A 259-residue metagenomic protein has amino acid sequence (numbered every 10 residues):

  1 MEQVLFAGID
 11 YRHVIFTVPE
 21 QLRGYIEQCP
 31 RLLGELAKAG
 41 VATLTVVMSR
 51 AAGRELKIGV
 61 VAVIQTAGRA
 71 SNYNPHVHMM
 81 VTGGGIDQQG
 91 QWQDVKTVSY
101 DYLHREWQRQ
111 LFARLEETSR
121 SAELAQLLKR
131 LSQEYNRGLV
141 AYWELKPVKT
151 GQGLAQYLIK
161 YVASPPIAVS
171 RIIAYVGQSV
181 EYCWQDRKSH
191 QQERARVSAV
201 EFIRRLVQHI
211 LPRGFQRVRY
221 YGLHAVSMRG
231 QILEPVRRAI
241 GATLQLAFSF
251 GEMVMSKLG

Functional and structural regions predicted by a protein language model:
M1-G259: Beta->alpha loop/short-helix hinge microenvironment recognizer with preference for catalytic Tyr/His contexts
